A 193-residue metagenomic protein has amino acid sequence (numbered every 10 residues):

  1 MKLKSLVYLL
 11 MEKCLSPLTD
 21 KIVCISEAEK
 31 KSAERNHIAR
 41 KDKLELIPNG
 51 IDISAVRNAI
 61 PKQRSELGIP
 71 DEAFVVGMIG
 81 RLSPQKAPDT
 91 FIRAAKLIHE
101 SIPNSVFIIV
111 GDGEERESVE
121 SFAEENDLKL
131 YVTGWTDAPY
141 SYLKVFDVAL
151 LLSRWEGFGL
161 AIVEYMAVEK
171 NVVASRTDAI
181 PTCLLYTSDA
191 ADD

Functional and structural regions predicted by a protein language model:
M1-C14, L18, K31-R35: Nucleotide-sugar donor phosphate/pyrophosphate-binding loop at the beta->alpha transition of glycosyltransferases
L18-L46, I51-A55: A short, active-site helix/loop in glycosyltransferases that binds the activated sugar's phosphate group
V56-I69, V75: A short helix/loop element that forms part of the nucleotide-sugar donor recognition site in Leloir-type
F74, M78-L97, F107, E114-E120 (+1 more regions): A conserved mid-protein helix/loop that constitutes part of the nucleotide-sugar donor-binding site
W135, R154: Aromatic "clamp/platform" in nucleotide-sugar-dependent glycosyltransferases that forms part of the donor/acceptor
P139, G159-I162, I180, L184: Short glycine/serine-rich donor-binding loops of glycosyltransferases
N171-A174: Short hydrophobic beta-strand element within catalytic cores of glycosyltransferases and related nucleotide-activated
Y186-A191: Conserved small/polar residues in nucleotide/adenosyl-binding loops
